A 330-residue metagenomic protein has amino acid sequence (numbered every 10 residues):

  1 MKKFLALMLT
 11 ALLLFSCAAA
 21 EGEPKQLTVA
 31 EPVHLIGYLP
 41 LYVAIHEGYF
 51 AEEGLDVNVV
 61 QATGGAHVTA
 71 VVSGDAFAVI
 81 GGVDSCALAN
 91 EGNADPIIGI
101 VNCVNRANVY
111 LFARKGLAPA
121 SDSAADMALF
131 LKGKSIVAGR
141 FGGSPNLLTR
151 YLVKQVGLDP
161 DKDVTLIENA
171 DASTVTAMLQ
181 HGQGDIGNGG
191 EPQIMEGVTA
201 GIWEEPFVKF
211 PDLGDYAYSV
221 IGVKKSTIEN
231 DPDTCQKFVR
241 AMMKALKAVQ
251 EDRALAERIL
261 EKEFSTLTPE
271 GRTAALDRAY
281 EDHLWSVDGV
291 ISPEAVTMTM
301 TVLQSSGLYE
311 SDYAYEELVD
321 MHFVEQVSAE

Functional and structural regions predicted by a protein language model:
M1-Q26, V327-E330: Short, low-complexity disordered leader/linker segments with a strong preference for bacterial N-terminal type II
E23-D161, T165-N169, D185-E191, F207-V208 (+1 more regions): Short, glycine-/small- and polar/acidic-enriched structural segments that line small-molecule recognition paths
G37, H46, T63, H67 (+11 more regions): Stable alpha-helical elements in mature extracytoplasmic
K132-P160, R240-A274, E316-E317, V327: Ligand-binding clefts/hinges and TM-proximal coupling segments of bilobed small-molecule sensing domains
T174-F264: Pocket-lining segment of extracytoplasmic ligand-binding domains
E229-E310: Secondary-structure end/capping motifs
M300-E330: Conserved C-terminal helix/tail region of periplasmic/extracytoplasmic solute-binding proteins
